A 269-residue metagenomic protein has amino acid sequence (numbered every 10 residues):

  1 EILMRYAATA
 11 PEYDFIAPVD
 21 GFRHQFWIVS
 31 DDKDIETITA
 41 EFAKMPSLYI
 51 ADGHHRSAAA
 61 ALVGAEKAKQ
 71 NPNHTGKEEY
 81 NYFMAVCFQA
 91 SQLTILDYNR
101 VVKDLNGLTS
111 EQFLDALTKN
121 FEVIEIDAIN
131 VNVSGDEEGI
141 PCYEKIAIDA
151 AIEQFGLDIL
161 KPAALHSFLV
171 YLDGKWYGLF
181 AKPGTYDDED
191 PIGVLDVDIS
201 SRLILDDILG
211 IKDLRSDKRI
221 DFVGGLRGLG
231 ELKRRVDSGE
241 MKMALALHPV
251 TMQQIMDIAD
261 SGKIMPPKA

Functional and structural regions predicted by a protein language model:
E1-A269: Surface-exposed, charge/polar-rich loops and edge strands
